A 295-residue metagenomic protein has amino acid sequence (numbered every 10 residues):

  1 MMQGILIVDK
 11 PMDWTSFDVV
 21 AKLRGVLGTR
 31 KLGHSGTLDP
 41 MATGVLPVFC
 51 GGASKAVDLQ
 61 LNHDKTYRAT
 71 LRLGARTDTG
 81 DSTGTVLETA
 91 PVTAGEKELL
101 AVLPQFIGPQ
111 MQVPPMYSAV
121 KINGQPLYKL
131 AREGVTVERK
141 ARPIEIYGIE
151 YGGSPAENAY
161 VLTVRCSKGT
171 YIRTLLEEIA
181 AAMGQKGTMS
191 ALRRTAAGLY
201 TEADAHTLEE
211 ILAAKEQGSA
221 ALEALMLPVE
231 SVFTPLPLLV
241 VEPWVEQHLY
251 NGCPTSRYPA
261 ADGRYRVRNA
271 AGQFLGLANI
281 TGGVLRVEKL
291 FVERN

Functional and structural regions predicted by a protein language model:
M1-P11, F17-H34, L38, A42-V45 (+3 more regions): Accessory RNA 3′-end/elbow-binding domains used by RNA modification enzymes
M1-S167, I172-H206: Catalytic cores of RNA-modifying enzymes
